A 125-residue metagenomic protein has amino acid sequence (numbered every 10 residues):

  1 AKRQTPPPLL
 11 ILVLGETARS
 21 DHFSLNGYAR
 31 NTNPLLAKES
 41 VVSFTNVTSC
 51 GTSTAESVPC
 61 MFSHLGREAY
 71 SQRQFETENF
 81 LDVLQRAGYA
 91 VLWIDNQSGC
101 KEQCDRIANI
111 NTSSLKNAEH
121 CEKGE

Functional and structural regions predicted by a protein language model:
A1-L12, T17-E125: Active-site-proximal alpha/beta segments of enzymes that process anionic O-linked groups
